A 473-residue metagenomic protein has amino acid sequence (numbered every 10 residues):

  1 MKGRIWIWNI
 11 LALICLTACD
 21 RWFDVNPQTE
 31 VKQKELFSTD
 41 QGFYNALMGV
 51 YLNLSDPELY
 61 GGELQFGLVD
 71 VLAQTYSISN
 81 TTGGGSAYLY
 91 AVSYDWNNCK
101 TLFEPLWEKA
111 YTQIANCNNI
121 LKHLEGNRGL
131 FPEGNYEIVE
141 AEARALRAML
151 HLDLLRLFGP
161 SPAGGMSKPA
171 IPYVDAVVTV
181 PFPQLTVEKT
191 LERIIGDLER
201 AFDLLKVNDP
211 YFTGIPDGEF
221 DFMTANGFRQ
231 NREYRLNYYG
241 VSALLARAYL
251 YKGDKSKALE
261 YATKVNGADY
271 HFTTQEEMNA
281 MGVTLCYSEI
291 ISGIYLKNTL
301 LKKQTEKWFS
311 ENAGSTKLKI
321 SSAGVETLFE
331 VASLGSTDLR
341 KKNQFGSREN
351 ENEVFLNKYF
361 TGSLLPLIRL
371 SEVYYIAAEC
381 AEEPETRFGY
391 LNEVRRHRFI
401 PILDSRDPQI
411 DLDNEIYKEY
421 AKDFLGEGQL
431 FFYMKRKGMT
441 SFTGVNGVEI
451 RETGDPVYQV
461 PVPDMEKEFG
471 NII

Functional and structural regions predicted by a protein language model:
C19-L68, I402, F442-I473: Membrane-proximal, proline-rich intrinsically disordered regions
Y44, G84-F158, P181, L185-E188 (+5 more regions): Conserved, well-structured interaction surfaces
R193, L364, P408-I473: Long, intrinsically disordered, low-complexity segments
V207, F222-M223, R229-Q230, Y234-L236 (+5 more regions): Hydrophobic-face positions in mid-chain alpha helices that act as interaction patches
